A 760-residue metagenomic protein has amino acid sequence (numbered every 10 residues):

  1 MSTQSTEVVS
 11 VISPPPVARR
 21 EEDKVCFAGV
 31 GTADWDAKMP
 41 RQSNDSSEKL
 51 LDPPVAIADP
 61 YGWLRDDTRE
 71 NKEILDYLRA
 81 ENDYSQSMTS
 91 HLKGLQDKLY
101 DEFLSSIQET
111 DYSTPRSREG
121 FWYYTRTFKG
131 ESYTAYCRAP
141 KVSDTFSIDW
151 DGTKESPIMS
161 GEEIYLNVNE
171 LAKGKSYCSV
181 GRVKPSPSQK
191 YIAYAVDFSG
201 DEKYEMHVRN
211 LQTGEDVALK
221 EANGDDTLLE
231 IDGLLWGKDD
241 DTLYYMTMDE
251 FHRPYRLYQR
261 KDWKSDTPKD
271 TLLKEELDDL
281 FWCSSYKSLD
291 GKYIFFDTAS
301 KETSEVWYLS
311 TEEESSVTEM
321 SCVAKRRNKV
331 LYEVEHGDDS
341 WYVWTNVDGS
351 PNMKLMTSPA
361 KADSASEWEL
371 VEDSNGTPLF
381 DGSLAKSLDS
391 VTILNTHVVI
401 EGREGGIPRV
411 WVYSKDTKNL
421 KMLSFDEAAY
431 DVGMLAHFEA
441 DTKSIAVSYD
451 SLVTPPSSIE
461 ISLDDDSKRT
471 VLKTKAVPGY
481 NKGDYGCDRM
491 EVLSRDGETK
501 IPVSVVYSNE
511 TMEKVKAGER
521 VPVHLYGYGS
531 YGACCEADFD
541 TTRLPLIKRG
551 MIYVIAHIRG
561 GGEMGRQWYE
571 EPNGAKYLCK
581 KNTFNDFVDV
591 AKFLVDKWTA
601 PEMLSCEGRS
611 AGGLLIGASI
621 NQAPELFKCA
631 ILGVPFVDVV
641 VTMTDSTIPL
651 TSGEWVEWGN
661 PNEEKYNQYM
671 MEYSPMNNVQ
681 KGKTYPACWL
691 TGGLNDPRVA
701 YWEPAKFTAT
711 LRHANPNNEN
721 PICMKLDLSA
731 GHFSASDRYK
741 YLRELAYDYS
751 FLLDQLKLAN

Functional and structural regions predicted by a protein language model:
M1-M434, E439, K443-S444, L452-P456 (+5 more regions): Beta-propeller folds
D97, M159, S186, G200-K203 (+22 more regions): Conserved structured core elements
T127, N346, D450, Y526-S530 (+2 more regions): Glycine-rich His-Gly loop
Y165-K184, A195-D201, K220-N223, L463-S467 (+6 more regions): Cap/lid segment of the alpha/beta-hydrolase catalytic domain
S199-D201, Q212-E215, G237, K264-S265 (+11 more regions): Secondary-structure transition/capping motifs at alpha-helix termini and the adjoining loop/turn into the next element
T247, L280-S285, I294-D297, T345 (+14 more regions): Hydrophobic alpha-helical scaffolding
W282, G291, T303, L331 (+22 more regions): Active-site lining segments that contact anionic ligands and/or coordinate catalytic metals
I555-N760: Active-site-proximal cap/loop segments of hydrolase catalytic domains
